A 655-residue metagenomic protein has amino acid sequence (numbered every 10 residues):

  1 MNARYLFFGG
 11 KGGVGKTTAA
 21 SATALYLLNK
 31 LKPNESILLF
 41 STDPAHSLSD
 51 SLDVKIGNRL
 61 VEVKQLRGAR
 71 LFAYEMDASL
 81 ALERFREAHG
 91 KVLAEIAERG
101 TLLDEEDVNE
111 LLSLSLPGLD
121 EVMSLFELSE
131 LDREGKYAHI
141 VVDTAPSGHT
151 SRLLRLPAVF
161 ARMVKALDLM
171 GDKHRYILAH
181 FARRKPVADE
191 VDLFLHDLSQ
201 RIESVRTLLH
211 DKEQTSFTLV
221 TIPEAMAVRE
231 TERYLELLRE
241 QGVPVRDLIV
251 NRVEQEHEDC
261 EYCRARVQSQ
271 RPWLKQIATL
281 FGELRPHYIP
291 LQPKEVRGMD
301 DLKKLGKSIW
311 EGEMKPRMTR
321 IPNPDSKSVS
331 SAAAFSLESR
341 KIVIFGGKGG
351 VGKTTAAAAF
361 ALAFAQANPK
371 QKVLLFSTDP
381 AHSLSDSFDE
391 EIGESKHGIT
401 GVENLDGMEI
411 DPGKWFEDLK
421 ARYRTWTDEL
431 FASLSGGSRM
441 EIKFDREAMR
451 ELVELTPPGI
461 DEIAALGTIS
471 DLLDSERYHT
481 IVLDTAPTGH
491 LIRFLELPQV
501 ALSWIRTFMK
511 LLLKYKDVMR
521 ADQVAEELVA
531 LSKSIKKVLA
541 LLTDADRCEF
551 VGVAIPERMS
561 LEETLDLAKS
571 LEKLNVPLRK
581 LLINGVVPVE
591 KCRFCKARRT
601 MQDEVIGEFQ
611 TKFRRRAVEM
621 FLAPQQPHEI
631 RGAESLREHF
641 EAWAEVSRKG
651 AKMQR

Functional and structural regions predicted by a protein language model:
M1-V14, A19-E203, R340-V343, A356-A357 (+3 more regions): Nucleotide-state-sensitive switch-loop elements of NTP-binding domains
N2, I202-R340, L539-R655: C-terminal lobe/tail of nucleotide-utilizing enzymes
G9, F40-T42, A145, T218-I222 (+6 more regions): Generic beta-strand/beta-sheet core signal
G13, G349-G350: Walker A (P-loop) phosphate-binding loop of P-loop NTPases
L48, R229-E230, K353-T355, L384 (+1 more regions): Short glycine/serine/threonine-rich phosphate/pyrophosphate-binding segments that cradle anionic phosphate groups
P117, F194, V220, R266 (+3 more regions): Glycine- and other small-residue-rich loops at beta-strand/loop junctions that grip anionic moieties
G312, I321-S328, F345, A358-A361 (+1 more regions): Extracellular cysteine-rich microdomains
